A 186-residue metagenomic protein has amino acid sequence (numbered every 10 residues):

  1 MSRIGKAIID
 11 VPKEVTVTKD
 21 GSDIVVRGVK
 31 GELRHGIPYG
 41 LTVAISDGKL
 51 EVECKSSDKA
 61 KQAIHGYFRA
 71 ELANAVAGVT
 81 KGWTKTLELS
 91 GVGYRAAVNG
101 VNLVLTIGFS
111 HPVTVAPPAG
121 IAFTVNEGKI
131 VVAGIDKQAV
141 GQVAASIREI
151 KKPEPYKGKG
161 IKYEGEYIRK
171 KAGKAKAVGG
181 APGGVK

Functional and structural regions predicted by a protein language model:
S2-H65, R69-A145, E149-K186: N-terminal intrinsically disordered, cationic/polar leader segments that include organellar targeting peptides
